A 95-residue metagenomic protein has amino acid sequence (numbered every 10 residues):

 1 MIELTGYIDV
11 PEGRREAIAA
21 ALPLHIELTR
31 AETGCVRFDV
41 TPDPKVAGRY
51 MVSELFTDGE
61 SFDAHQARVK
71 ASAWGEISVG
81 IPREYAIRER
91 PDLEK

Functional and structural regions predicted by a protein language model:
I2, D39-G48, W74-K95: Glycine-rich beta-strand-turn "strand-cap" elements at beta-sheet edges
I2-D9, D39-Q66: Short, well-ordered beta-strand segments in beta-rich or mixed alpha/beta enzyme and ligand-binding folds
D9-E16: Short, surface-exposed ligand-recognition loops at beta-strand->loop->(often short) alpha-helix junctions that present
L24, L28-V36, L55-E89: An amphipathic, aromatic/His-enriched active-site/gating alpha helix that lines ligand/cofactor pockets
